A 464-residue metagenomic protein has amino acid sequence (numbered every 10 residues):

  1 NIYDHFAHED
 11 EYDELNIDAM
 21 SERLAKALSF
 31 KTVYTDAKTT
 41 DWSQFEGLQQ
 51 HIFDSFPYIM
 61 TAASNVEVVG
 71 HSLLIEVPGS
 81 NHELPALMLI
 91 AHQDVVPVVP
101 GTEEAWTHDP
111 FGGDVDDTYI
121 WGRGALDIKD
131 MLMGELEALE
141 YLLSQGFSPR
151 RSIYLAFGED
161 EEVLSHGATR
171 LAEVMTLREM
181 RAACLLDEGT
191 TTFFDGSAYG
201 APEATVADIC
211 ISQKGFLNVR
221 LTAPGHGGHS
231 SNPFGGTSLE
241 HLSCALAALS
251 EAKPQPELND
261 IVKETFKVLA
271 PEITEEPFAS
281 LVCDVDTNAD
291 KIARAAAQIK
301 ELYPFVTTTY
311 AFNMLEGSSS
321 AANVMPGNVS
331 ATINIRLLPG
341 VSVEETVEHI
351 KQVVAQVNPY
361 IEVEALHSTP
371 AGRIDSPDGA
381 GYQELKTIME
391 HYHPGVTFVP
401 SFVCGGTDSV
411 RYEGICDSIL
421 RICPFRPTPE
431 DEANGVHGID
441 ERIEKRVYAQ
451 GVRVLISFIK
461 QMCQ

Functional and structural regions predicted by a protein language model:
N1-R123, L142-R151, I333: Acidic/His- and Gly-rich active-site-bordering loop/insert found across diverse amide/peptide-bond hydrolases
A25-V33, F53-Y58, E140-S144, L177 (+5 more regions): Sec-exported extracytoplasmic/periplasmic mature domains
V66, E76, H82-L84, F193-F194 (+6 more regions): An extended, acidic, His-containing surface patch that forms the Zn2+-binding/catalytic region of metallohydrolases
H108, R150, H166, M180-R181 (+4 more regions): Short, solvent-exposed loop/turn segments at the edges of secondary structure
Y119-D208: Acidic/histidine-rich catalytic neighborhood of metal-dependent amide-processing enzymes
A168-V174, S231-P256: A short core secondary-structure module
G189-T190, E203-N218, I422-A433: Flexible glycine/proline-rich, aromatic-decorated loop/lid segments
C210-S212, P233-F234, Y303, S320-G327: Short, solvent-exposed beta-strand/turn "edge" segments of beta-rich domains on protein surfaces
